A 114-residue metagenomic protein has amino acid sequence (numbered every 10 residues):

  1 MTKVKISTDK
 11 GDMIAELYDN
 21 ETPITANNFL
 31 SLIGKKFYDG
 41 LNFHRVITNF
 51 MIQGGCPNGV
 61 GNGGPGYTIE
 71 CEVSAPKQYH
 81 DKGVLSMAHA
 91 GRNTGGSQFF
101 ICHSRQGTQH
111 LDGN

Functional and structural regions predicted by a protein language model:
M1-N114: Cyclophilin-like peptidyl-prolyl cis-trans isomerases
